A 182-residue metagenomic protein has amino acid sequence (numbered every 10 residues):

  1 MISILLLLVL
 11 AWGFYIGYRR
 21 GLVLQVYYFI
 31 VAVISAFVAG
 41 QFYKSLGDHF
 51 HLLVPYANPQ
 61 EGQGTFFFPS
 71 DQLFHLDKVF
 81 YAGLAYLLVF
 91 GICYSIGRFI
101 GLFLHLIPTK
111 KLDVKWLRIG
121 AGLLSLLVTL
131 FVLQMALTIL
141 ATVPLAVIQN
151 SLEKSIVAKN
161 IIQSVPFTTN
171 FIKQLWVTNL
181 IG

Functional and structural regions predicted by a protein language model:
M1-G182: Alpha-helical transmembrane segments and their juxtamembrane interface "caps" in small multi-pass membrane proteins
